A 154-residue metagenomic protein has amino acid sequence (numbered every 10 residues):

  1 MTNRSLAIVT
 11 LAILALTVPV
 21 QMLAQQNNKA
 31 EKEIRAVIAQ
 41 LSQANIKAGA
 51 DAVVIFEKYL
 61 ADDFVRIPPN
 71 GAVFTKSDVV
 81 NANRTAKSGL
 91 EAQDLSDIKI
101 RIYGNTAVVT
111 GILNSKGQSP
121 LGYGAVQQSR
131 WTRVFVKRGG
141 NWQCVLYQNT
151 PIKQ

Functional and structural regions predicted by a protein language model:
M1-T10: Bacterial N-terminal signal peptides that target proteins for export
T2, P19-D62, C144: Short, low-complexity N-terminal intrinsically disordered segments enriched in polar/charged residues
V9-P19: Bacterial N-terminal signal peptides
N27, I100-A107, G122, F135-N141: A short, structured loop/turn motif at beta-sheet edges
E31-R35, A50-Y103, I112, P120-Q127: A solvent-exposed, acidic/Ser-Thr-rich amphipathic alpha-helical stretch
N45, L60, L113-S115, R133 (+1 more regions): Short beta-strand segments enriched in hydrophobic/aromatic residues within well-folded beta-rich domains
V108, Q128-K153: Short beta-strand edge/turn micro-motifs at domain boundaries
K116-L121, Q154: A short, acidic/glycine-rich surface segment
